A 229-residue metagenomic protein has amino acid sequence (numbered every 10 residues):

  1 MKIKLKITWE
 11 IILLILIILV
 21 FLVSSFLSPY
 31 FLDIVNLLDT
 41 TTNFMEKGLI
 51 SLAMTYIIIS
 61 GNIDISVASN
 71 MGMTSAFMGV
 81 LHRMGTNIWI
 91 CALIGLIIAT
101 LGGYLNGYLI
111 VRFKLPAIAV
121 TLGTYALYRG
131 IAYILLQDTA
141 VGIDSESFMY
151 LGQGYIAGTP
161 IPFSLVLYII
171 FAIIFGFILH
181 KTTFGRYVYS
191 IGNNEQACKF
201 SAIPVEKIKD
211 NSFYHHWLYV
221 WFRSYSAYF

Functional and structural regions predicted by a protein language model:
M1-I18, V23, L32: Transmembrane alpha-helical segments of polytopic membrane transport and secretion proteins
E10-I15, T40, G48, S69-M73 (+4 more regions): Hydrophobic alpha-helical transmembrane segments
L13-S25, M54, R129-G130, L167-F177 (+1 more regions): Hydrophobic core segments of alpha-helical transmembrane domains in multi-pass membrane transport and ion-translocation
F21-M84, L109-K114: Single transmembrane alpha-helix segments in multi-pass membrane proteins
P29-D39, A132-D138, L179, T183-G185 (+1 more regions): Inter-helical junctions in multi-pass inner-membrane proteins, predominant in energy-converting antiporter-like
T86-T124: Alpha-helical transmembrane segments within multi-pass membrane transporters and channels
F113, A117-K181, I208-N211: Transmembrane helix-bundle core of multi-pass membrane transporters and related energy-transducing complexes
I173-F213: Membrane-helix/interface signature in polytopic inner-membrane proteins
